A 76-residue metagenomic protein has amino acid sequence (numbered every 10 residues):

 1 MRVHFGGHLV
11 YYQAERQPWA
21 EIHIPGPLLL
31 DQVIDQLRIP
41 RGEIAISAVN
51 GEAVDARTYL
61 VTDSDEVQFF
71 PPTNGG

Functional and structural regions predicted by a protein language model:
M1-G75: Ubiquitin-like/PB1-type beta-grasp interaction modules and other compact soluble beta-rich domains
